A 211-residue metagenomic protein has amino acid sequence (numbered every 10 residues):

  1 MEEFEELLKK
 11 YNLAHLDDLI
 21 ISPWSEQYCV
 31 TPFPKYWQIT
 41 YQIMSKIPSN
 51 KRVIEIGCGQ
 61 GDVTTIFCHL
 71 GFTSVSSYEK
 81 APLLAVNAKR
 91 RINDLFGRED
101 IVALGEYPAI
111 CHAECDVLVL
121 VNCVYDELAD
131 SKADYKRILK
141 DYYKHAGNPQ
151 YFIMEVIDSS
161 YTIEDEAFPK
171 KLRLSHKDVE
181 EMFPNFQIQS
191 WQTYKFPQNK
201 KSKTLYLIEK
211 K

Functional and structural regions predicted by a protein language model:
M1-P48, I56, Q60-I66, L70 (+4 more regions): Class I (Rossmann-like) S-adenosyl-L-methionine-dependent methyltransferase catalytic domain, capturing the SAM-binding
K51, D116: Conserved acidic residues
R52, T73-S74: Residues at the starts of beta-strands that form the adenosine-phosphate
V75, I101-A103: Hydrophobic/aromatic anchor residues within beta-strands of the central parallel beta-sheet of Rossmann-like
V119: A conserved beta-strand element that flanks and buttresses the S-adenosyl-L-methionine
N122-C123: Short catalytic micro-motifs in class I SAM-dependent methyltransferases
E127-D141: A short, conserved alpha-helix within the catalytic core of class I
A146-F152: Short glycine-dipeptide loop
